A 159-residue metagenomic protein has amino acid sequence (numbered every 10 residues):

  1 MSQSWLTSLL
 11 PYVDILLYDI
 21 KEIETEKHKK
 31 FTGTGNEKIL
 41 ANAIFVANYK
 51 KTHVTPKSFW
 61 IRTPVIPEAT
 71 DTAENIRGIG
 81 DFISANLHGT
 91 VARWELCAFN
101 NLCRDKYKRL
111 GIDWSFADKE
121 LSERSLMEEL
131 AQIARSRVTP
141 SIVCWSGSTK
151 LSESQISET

Functional and structural regions predicted by a protein language model:
M1-L102: Conserved AdoMet/S-adenosylmethionine-binding subsite of the radical SAM
A47, T52-V54, P67-T159: Auxiliary Fe-S-binding modules of radical SAM enzymes
